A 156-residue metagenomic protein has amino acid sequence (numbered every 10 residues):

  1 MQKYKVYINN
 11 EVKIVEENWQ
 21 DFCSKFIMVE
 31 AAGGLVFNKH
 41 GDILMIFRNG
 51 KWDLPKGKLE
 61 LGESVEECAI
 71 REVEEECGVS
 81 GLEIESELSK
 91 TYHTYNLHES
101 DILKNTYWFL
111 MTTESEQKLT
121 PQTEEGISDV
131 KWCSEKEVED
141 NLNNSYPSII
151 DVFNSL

Functional and structural regions predicted by a protein language model:
M1-G33: Acidic, metal-coordinating catalytic segment for phosphate/diphosphate chemistry, firing primarily on the Nudix
Q2, E30-A32, G41, T106-Y107 (+1 more regions): Change "...and in nucleic-acid phosphodiester-cleaving endonucleases..." to "...and in nucleic-acid processing enzymes
Y7-N9, N38, F47, N96-L97: Acidic surface patches and DE-rich sequence motifs
K13-V15, I46, F153-L156: Alpha-helix C-terminal capping segments
C23-D53: Short, contiguous, helix-prone interaction/anchoring segments in small proteins
L59-P147: Unchanged
N144-L156: Charged phosphate-binding loop/patch that engages nucleotide di/tri-phosphates or the phosphate backbone of nucleic
